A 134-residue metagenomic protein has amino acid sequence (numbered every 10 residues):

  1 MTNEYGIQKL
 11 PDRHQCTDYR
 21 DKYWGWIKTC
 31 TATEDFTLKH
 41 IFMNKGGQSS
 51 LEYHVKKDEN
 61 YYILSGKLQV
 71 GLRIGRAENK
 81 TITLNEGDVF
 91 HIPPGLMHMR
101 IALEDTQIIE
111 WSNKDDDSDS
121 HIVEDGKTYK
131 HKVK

Functional and structural regions predicted by a protein language model:
T2-D18, H40, E86-G87: Cytosolic regulatory regions built on CNB/CRP/Popeye-like sensor folds
N3, Q15, R20-D21, M97 (+1 more regions): Double-stranded beta-helix
Q15-E52, K57: A short glycine-rich, His/Asp/Glu-containing loop-to-beta-strand
L38-F42, N60, T81, V89-H91: Conserved hydrophobic/aromatic beta-strand scaffold that supports enzyme active sites
S50-E52, V70-G71, H91-I92, M97-L103 (+1 more regions): Short beta-strand His + acidic residue motifs that chelate non-heme Fe in jelly-roll/DSBH and cupin folds
Y53-V55, Y62, E86, A102: Conserved strand-loop elements at the edges of beta-sheets that form or border functional pockets
K56-G75: Glycine- and acidic-residue-biased ligand/ion/polar-headgroup-sensing regions
I74-G95: Short acidic-glycine-tyrosine-enriched beta hairpin
